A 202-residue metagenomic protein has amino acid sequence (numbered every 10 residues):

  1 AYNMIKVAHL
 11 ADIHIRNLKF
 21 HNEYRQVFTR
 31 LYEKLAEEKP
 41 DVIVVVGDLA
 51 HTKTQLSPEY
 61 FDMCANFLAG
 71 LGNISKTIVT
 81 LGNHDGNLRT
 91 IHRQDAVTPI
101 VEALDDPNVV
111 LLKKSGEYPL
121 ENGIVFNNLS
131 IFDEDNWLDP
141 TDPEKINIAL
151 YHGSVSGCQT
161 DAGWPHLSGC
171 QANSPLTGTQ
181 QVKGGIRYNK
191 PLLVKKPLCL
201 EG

Functional and structural regions predicted by a protein language model:
A1-F67, N73: N-terminal active-site segment of His-dependent metallophosphoesterases
Q55-E201: His/Asp/Glu-rich metal-coordinating catalytic cores of metallo-dependent phosphodiesterases/hydrolases acting on
